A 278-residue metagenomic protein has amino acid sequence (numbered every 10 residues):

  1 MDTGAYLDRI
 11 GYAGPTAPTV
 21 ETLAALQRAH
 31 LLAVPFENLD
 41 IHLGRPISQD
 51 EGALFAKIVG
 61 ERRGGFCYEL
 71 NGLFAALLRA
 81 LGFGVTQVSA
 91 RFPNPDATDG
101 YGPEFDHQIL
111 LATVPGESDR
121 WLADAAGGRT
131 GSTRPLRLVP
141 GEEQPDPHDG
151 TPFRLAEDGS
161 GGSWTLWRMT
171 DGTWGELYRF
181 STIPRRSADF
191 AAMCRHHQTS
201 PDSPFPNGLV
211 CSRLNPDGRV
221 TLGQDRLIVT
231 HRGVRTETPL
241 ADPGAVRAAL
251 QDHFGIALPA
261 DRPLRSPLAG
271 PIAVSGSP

Functional and structural regions predicted by a protein language model:
M1-I10, G14, L32-P35, P93-T238 (+1 more regions): His-Asp-centered catalytic microenvironments across diverse enzyme cores, prominently the transglutaminase-like
M1-R62: Secondary-structure boundary elements
R9, A80, D252-H253: Residues at alpha-helix termini
V20, R91, L264: Residue-level "edge-of-site" marker
K57-Y68, G100: Short gly/ser-rich anion-binding loops that grip negatively charged ligand groups
R63-S89, L110, C211: Cysteine-centered nucleophilic/redox motifs
G223-P278: Extended, charged low-complexity segments that frequently continue into or abut oligomerization scaffolds
